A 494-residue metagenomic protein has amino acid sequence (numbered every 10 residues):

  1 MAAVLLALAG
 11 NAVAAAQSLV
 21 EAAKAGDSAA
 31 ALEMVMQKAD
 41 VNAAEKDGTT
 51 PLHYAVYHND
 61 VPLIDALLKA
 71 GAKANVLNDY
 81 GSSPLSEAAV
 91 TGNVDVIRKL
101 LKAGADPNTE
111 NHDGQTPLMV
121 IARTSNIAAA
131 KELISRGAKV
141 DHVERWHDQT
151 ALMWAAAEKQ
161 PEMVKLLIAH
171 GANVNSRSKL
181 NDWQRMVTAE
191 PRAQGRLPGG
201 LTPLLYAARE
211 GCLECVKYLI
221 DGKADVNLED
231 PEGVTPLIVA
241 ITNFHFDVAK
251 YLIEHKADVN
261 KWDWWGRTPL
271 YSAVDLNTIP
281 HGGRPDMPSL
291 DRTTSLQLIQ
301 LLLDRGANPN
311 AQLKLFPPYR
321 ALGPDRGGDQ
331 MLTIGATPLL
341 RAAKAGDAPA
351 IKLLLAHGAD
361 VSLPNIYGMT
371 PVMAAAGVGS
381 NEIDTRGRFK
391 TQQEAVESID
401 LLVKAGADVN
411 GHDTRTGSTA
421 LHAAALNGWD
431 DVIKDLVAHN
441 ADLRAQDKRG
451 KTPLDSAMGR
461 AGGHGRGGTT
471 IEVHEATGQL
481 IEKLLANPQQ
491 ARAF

Functional and structural regions predicted by a protein language model:
A14-Y54: N-terminal segments that cap or nucleate solenoid repeat domains
E21-A25, Y54-D60, E87-N93, V120-N126 (+10 more regions): Ankyrin repeat A-helix N-terminal signature
S28-V35, D60-L68, N93-L101, N126-I134 (+10 more regions): Ankyrin repeat structural motif
A44, L77, E110, V143-E144 (+9 more regions): Ankyrin-repeat boundary/linker signal
K46-D47, D79-Y80, H112-D113, W146-H147 (+8 more regions): Ankyrin repeat start-site detector
L443-P488: Leucine-rich solenoid repeat scaffolds
